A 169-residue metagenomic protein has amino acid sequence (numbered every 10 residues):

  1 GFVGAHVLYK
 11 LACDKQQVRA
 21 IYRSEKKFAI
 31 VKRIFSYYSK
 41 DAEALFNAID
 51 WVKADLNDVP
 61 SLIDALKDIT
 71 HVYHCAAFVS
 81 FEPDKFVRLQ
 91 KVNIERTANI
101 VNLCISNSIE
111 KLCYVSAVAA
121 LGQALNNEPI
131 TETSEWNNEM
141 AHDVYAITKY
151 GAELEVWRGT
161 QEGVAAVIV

Functional and structural regions predicted by a protein language model:
G4-A5: N-terminal Rossmann-fold NAD(P) dinucleotide-binding loop
L11: Aromatic pocket-lining residues of Rossmann-like dinucleotide-binding sites
Q17-V18: Short beta-strand element of Class I
I21, C75, V169: The conserved SAM/SAH-binding core of class I Rossmann-like methyltransferase domains, concentrating on the hydrophobic
I21-A44: Glycine-rich phosphate-binding loop and adjoining beta1-alpha1-beta2 segment of Rossmann-like nucleotide-binding folds
S36-E95: NAD(P)H-binding glycine-rich loop region in Rossmannoid oxidoreductase-like domains and their noncatalytic homologs
F86-V87, V92-Y145, A165-I168: Conserved Rossmann-fold NAD(P)-dependent oxidoreductase catalytic core, especially the SDR/UDP-sugar
T148: Active-site helix of classical SDR
